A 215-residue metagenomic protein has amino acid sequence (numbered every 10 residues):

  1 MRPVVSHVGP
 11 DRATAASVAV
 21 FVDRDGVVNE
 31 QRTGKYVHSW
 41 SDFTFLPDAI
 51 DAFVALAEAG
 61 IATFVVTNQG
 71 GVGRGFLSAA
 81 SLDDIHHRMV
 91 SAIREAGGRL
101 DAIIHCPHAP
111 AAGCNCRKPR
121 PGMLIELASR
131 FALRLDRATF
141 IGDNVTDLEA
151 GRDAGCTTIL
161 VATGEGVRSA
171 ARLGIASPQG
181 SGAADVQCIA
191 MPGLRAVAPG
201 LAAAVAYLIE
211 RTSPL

Functional and structural regions predicted by a protein language model:
R2-F64: Active-site neighborhood of HAD-like aspartate-dependent phosphohydrolases
R2-G9, A15-V20, A79-D101, P110-F140 (+1 more regions): Asp-based, Mg2+/Mn2+-dependent phosphohydrolase catalytic module
D23-R24, T67-N68, N144: A secondary-structure boundary/capping signal
D25-P47, V72-S81, E95-G98, H108-N115: Metal-dependent phosphoesterase signature
N29-T33, N68-G70, A102-I104, I125-A128: A short alpha-helix capping/helix-coil boundary motif
A59, T63-N68, G73-D84, V90: Charged, well-structured alpha/beta interaction segments
A62-N68, D101-C106, L160-V161: Short beta-strand segments at enzyme active-site cores
